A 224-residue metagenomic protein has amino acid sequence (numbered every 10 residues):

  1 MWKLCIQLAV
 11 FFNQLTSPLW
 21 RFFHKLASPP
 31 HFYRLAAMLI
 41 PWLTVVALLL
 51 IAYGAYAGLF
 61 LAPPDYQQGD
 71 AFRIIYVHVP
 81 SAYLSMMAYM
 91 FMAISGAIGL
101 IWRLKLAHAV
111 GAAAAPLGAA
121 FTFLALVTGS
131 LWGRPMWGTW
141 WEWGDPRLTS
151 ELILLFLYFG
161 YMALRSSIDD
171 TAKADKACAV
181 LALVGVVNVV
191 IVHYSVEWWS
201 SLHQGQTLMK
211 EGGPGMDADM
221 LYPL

Functional and structural regions predicted by a protein language model:
N13-L15, L117-R165: Membrane-interface helix-loop-helix modules in multi-pass inner-membrane proteins
T16, P29-V46: N-terminal membrane topogenic signal
K25-A36, D70-A71, L104: Cytosolic juxtamembrane amphipathic/interface segments immediately preceding and feeding into a transmembrane helix
L48-Y66: Alpha-helical transmembrane segments of multi-pass membrane proteins
G69-Y76, P135-S150, A174-C178: Non-cytosolic membrane-interface motifs at loop->transmembrane helix junctions
V79, S200-L224: Membrane-interface transmembrane-helix boundary segments in multi-pass integral membrane proteins
P80-S95, L152-R165, P223-L224: Hydrophobic cores of alpha-helical transmembrane segments in multi-pass inner/ER membrane proteins, independent
C178-S195: Hydrophobic alpha-helical membrane-insertion segments
